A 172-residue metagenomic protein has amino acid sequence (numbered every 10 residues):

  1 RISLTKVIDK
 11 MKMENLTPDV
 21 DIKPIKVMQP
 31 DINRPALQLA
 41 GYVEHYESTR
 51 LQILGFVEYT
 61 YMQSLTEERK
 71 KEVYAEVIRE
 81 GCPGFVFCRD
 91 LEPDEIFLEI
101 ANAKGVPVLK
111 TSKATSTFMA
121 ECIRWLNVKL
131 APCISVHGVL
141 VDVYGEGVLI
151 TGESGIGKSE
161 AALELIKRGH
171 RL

Functional and structural regions predicted by a protein language model:
R1-I78: Gly/Thr-rich phosphate-binding loop signature of adenosyl cofactor/nucleotide-binding cores
R50-I53, P83-V86, V106-L109, G147-L149 (+1 more regions): Structural motif
G55-V57, R89-D90, S112, Y144-E146 (+1 more regions): Fold-independent oxyanion-binding glycine-rich loops and adjacent beta-strand/coil segments at enzyme active sites
R69-K70, I134, K158: Amphipathic coiled-coil/heptad-repeat helices and related helical stalk/stem segments that mediate oligomerization
E76, I100, E164-L165: Hydrophobic/aromatic ligand-binding patch that stacks against planar heteroaromatic rings of cofactors or nucleotides
G81-G84, D90-L126: Charged, amphipathic alpha-helical linker segments immediately N-terminal to NTP-binding catalytic cores
W125-G145: P-loop NTPase nucleotide-binding/switch module
G145-L172: Glycine-rich phosphate-binding P-loop
